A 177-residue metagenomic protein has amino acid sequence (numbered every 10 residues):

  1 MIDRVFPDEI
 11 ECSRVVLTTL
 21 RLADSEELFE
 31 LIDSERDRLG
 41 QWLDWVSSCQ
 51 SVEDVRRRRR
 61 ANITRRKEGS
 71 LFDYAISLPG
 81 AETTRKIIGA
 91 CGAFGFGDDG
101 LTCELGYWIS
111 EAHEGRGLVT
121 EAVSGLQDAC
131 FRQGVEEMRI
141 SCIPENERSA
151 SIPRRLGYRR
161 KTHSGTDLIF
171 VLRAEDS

Functional and structural regions predicted by a protein language model:
M1-E27, L31-R38, D73-S177: Acyl-donor (CoA/ACP) binding surface of acyl/acetyltransferases
G40-A61: Conserved GNAT-fold acetyl-CoA-binding loop/helix
R60-T64, D128: Surface-exposed alpha-helical segments enriched in charged/polar residues
R65-G69: Soluble sensory domains of the PAS superfamily and closely related sensory modules
